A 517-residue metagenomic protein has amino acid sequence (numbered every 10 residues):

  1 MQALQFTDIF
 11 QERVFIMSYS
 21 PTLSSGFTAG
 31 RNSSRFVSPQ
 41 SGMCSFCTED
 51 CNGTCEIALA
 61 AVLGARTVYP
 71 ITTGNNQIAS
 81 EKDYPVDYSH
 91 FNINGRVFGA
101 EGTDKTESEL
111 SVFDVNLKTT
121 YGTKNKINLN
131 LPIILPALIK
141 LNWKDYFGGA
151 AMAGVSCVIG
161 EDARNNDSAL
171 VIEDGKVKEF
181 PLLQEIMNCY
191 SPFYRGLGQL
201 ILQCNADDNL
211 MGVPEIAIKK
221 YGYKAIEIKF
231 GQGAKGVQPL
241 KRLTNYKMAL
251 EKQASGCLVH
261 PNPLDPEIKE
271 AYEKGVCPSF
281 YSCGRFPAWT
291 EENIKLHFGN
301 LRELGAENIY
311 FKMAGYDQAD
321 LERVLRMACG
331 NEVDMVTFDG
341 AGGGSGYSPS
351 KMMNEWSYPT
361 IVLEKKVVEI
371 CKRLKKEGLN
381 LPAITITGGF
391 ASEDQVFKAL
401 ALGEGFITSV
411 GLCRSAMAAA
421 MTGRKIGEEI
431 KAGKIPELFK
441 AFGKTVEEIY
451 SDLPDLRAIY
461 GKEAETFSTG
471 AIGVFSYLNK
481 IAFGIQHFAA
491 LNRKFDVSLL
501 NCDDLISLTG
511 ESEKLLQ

Functional and structural regions predicted by a protein language model:
A3-I16: Short, Lys/Arg-enriched N-terminal segments with co-localized hydrophobic residues within the first ~10-30 amino acids
V14-L131, N142-A151, V155-S156, S168-R195 (+4 more regions): Conserved, well-structured core domains of diverse proteins
G26-I57, A206-G256, P359-T360, P382 (+4 more regions): Anaerobic metallocofactor- and corrinoid-dependent redox/one-carbon enzyme cores, especially those from methanogenesis
E49, A151, V155, G299-A306 (+3 more regions): Generic secondary-structure signature for well-ordered alpha-helical cores
A137, K144-A328: Active-site-facing alpha/beta catalytic cores
A150, V336, D496: Terminal peptide-recognition signature
E273-R457: Glycine-rich phosphate/ribose-binding loops and adjacent secondary-structure elements that form binding surfaces
A416-Q517: Short histidine
